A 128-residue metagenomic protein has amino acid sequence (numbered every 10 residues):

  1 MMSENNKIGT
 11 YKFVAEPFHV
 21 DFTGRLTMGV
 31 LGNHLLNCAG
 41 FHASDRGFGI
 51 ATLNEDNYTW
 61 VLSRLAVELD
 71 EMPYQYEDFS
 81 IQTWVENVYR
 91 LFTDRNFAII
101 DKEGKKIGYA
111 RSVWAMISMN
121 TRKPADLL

Functional and structural regions predicted by a protein language model:
M2-L62, Y109-R111, S118-L128: Hot-dog-fold acyl-thioester-processing enzymes
M2-T10, E68-L128: HotDog/MaoC-like acyl-thioester-processing domains
Y58-M72: Small beta-barrel nucleic-acid-binding modules, principally OB-folds
